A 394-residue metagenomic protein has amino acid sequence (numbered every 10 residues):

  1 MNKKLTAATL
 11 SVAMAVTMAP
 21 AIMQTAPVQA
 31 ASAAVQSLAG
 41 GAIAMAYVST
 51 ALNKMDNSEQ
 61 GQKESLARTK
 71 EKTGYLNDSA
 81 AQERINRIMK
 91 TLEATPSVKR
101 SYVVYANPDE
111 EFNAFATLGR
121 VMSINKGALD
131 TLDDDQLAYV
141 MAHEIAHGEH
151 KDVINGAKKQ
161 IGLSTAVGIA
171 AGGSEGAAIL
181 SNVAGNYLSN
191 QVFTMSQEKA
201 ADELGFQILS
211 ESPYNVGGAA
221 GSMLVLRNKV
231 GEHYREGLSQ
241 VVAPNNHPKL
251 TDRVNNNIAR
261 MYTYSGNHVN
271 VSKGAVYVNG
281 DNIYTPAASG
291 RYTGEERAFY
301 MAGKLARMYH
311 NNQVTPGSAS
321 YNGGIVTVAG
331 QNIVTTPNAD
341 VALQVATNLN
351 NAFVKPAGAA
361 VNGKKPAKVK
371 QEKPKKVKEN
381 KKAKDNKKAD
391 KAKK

Functional and structural regions predicted by a protein language model:
M1-M23: Gram-negative bacterial Sec-dependent N-terminal signal peptides
A7, S11, A26-E64, A94-K99 (+7 more regions): C-terminal capping/extension segments of zinc metalloprotease domains
A30-G162, E211-S212, E232-L238: Peri-catalytic and regulatory segments of divalent metal-dependent proteins
A39-A42, K158-S189: Membrane-active amphipathic alpha-helices enriched in small hydrophobic residues
A81-R84, I88, T315-N332: Short, structured surface segments that line ligand/substrate-binding pockets
Q136-A138, I145, N338-A360: Extended, hydrophilic extramembrane loops/domains of integral membrane proteins
I283, S289, A329-T347, N351: N-terminal non-catalytic structural scaffold regions of very large proteins
K375-K394: Long, low-complexity, intrinsically disordered segments
